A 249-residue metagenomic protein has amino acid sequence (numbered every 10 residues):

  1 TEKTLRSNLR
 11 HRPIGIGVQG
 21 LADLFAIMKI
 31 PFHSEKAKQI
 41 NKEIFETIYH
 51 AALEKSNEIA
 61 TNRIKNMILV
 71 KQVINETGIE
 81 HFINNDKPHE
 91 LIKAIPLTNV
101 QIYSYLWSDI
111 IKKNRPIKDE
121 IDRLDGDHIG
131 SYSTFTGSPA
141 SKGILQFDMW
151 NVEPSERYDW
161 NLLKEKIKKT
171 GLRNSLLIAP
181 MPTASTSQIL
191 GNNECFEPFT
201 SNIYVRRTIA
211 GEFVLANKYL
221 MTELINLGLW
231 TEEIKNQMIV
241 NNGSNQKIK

Functional and structural regions predicted by a protein language model:
T1-K249: Long, C-terminal-biased catalytic regions of enzyme "large/alpha" subunits
